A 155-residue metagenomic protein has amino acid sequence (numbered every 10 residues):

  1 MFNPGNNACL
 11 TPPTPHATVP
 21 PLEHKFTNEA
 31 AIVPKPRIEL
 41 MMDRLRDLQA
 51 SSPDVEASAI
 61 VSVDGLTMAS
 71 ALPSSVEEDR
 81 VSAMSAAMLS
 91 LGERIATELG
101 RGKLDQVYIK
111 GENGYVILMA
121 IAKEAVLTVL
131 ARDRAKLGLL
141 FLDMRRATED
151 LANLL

Functional and structural regions predicted by a protein language model:
M1-L155: Non-catalytic interaction/Regulatory regions outside core domains
